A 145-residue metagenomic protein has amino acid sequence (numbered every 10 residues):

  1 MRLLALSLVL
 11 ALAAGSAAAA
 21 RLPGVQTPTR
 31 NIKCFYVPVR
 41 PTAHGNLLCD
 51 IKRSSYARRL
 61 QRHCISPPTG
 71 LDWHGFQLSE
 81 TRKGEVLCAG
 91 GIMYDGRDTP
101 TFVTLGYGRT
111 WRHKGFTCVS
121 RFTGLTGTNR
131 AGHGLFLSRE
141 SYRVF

Functional and structural regions predicted by a protein language model:
A5-A13: Bacterial N-terminal signal peptides
G15-A19: Sec/Tat signal peptide C-region and signal peptidase I cleavage site
R21, Y36, I51, S120-F122 (+1 more regions): Extracellular secretory-pathway ectodomains and N-terminal mature segments of eukaryotic proteins
L22-R58: N-terminal secretory signal peptides
F35, D95-H133: Extracytosolic low-complexity repeat regions of secreted or lipid-anchored proteins
P41-H44, V86, H113-G115, F122: A motif-centric signal for short, conserved binding hotspots located in accessible loops or intrinsically disordered
N46-L105, L137-F145: A low-complexity, Ser/Thr/Gly/Pro-enriched, surface-exposed linker/loop concept that marks segments flanking
